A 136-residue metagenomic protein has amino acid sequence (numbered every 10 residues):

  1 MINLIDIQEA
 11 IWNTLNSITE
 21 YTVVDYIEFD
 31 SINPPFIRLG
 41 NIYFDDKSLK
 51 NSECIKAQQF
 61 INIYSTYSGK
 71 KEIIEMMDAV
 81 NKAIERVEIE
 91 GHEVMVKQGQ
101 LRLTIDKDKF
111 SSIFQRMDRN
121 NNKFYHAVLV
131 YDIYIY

Functional and structural regions predicted by a protein language model:
M1-V24, Y43-Y136: Charged, amphipathic alpha-helical segments and their flanking helix caps
Y26-I27, G40: Solvent-exposed beta-strand sheet faces enriched in polar/charged residues
E28-I32: A short beta-turn/loop motif at secondary-structure boundaries
N33-I42: A short, hydrophobic beta-strand-centered structural micro-motif
